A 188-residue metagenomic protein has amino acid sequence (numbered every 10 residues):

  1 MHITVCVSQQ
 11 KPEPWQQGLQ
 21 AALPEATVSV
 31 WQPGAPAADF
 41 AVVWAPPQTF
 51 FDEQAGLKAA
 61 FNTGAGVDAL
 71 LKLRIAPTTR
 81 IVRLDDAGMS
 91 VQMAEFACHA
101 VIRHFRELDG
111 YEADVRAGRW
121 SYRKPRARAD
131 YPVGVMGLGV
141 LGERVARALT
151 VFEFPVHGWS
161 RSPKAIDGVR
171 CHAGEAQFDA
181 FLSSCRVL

Functional and structural regions predicted by a protein language model:
M1-F40: N-terminal glycine-/charge-rich "phosphate-binding" loop or analogous flexible N-terminal tail
H2, T78, A129-P132: Phosphate-coordination loops involved in phosphoryl transfer and adenosine-cofactor binding
Q10-E13, W31-P33, A45-T49, G64-D68 (+1 more regions): Short, polar loop motifs at secondary-structure junctions
G18, F96, A100, R144 (+1 more regions): Rossmann-fold NAD(P)-dependent oxidoreductase module
L23-P24, A55-G56, I75-P77, F152 (+1 more regions): Short, structured coil segments at secondary-structure junctions
G34-P36, F51-Q54, D179-S184: A short, aliphatic-rich alpha-helical micro-motif
D39-E112: Phosphate/diphosphate ligand-binding glycine-rich loop within oxidoreductases
R123-L188: Rossmann-like dinucleotide/phosphate-binding beta-alpha-beta segment
